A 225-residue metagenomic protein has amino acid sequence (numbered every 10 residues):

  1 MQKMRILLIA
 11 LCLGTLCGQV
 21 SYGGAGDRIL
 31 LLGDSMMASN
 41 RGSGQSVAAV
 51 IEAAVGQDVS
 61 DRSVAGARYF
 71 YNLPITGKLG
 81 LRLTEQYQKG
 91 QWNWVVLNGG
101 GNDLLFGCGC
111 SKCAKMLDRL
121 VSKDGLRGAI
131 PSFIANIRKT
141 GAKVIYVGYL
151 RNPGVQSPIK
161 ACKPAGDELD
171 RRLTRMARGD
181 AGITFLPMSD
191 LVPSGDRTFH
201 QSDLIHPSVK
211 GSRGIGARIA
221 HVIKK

Functional and structural regions predicted by a protein language model:
M1-L8: Bacterial N-terminal signal peptides that target proteins for export
L8-L16: Bacterial N-terminal signal peptides
G18, G23-A25: Boundary at the C-terminal end of the N-terminal hydrophobic targeting segment
G26-L31, M36-G128: Conserved SGNH/GDSL esterase-like catalytic core that processes O-acyl groups on lipids and polysaccharides
G80-K224: Alpha-helical cap/lid subdomain in secreted, periplasmic, or secretory-pathway luminal O-acyl-processing enzymes
